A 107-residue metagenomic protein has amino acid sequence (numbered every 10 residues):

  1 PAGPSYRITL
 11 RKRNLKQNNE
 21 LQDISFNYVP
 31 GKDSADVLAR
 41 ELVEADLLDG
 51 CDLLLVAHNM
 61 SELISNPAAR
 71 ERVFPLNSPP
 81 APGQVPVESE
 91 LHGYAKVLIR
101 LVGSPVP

Functional and structural regions predicted by a protein language model:
P1-P107: Intrinsically disordered, low-complexity regulatory tails/linkers of eukaryotic serine/threonine protein kinases
